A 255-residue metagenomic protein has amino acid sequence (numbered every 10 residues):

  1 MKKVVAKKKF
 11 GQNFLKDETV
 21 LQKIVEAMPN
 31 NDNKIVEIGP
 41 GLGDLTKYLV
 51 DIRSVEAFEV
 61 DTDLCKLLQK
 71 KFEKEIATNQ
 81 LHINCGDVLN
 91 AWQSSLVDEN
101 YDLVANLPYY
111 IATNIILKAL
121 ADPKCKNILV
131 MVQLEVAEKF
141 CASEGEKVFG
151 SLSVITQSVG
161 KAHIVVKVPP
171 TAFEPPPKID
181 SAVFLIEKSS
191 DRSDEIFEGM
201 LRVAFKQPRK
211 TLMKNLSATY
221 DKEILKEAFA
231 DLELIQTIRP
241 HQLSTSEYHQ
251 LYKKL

Functional and structural regions predicted by a protein language model:
M1-V203, Q250: Catalytic cores of RNA-modifying enzymes
K2-V5, E26, N33-K34, L42-D44 (+1 more regions): Peripheral terminal appendages
S181-K188, S193-E227, L232-E247: An accessory alpha-helical subdomain
